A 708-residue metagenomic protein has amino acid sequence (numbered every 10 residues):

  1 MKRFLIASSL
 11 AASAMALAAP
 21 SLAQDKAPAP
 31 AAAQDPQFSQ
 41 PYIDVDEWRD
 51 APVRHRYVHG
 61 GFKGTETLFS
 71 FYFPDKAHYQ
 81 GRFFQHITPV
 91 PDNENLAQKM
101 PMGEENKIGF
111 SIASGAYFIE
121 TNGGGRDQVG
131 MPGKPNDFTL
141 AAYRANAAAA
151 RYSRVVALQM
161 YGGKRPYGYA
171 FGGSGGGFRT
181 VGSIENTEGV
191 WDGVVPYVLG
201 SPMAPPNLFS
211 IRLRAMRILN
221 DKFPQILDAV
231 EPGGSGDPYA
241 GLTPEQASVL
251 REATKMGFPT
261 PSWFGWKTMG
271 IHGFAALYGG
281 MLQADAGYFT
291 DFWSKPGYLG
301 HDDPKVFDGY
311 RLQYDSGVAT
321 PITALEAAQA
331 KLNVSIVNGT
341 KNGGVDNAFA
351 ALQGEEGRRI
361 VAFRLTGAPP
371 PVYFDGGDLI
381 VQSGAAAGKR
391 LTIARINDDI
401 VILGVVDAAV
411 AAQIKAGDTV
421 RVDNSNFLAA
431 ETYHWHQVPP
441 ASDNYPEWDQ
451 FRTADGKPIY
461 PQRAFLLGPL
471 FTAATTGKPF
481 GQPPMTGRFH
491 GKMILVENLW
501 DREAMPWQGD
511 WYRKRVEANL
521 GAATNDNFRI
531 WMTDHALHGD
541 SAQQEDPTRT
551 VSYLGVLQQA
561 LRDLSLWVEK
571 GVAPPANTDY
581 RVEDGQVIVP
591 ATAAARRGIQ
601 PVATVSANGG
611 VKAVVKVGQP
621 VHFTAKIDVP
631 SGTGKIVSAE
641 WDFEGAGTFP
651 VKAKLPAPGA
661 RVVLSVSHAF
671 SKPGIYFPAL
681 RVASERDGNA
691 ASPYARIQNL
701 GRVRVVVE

Functional and structural regions predicted by a protein language model:
M1-L22: Gram-negative bacterial Sec-dependent N-terminal signal peptides
Q24-E640, A646-R696: C-terminal His-loop and adjacent cap/lid subdomain of alpha/beta-hydrolase
S692-E708: Short beta-strand elements
